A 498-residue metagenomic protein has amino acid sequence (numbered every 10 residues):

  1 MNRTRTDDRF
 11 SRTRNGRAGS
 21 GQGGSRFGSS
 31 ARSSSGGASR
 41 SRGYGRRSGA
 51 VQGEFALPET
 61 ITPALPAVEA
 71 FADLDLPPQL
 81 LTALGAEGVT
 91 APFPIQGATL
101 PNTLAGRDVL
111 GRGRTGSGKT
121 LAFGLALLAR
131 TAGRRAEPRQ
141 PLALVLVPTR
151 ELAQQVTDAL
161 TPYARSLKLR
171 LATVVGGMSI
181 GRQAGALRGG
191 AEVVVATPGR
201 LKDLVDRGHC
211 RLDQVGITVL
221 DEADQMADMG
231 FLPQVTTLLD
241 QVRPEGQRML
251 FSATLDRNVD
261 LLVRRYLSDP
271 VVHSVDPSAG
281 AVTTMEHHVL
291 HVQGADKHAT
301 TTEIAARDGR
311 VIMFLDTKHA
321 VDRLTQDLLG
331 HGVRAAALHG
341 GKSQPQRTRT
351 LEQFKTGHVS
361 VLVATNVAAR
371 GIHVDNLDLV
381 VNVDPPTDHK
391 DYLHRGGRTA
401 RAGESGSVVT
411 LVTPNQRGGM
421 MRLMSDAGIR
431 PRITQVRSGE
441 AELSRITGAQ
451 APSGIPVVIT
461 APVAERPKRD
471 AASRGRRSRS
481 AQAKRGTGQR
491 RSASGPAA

Functional and structural regions predicted by a protein language model:
M1-A98, D316, P496-A498: N-terminal intrinsically disordered, low-complexity tails of helicases
N2, R430-A498: Non-catalytic, charged low-complexity extensions flanking SF2 helicase motor domains
D7, R12, G21, F27 (+9 more regions): Coiled-coil-like amphipathic alpha-helices with heptad-repeat character
P66-I455, R490-R491: Conserved helicase RecA-like core
